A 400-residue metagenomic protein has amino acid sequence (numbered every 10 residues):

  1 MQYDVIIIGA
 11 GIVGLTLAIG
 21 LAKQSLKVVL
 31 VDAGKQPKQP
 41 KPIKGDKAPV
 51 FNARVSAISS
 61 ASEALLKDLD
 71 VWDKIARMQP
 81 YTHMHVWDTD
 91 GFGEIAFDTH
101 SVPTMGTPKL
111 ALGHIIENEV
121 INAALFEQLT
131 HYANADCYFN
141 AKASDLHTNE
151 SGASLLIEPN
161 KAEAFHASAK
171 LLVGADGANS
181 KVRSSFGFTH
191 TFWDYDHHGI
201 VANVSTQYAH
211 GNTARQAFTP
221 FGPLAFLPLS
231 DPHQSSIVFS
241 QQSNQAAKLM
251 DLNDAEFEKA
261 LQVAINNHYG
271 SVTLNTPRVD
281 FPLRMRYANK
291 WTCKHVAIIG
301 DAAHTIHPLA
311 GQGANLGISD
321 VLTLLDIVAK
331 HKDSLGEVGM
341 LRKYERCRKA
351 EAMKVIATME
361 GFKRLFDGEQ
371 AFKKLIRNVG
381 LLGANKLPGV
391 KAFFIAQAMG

Functional and structural regions predicted by a protein language model:
Y3-L30: N-terminal Rossmann-like FAD-binding beta1-loop-alpha1 element of flavoenzymes
V13, Q36, N179: Conserved Rossmann-like nucleotide-cofactor binding loop
A22-R54: Glycine-rich FAD pyrophosphate-binding loop
A48-T89: N-terminal FAD cofactor-binding segment of flavoenzymes
L66, N160-H166, L171-R278, A288: Conserved FAD-binding catalytic core of PHBH/FMO-like flavoproteins
D68, R77-S185, W193-H198: Conserved N-terminal helical subregion
Q245-V338: FAD/FMN-dependent oxidoreductases across multiple families
D326-G400: C-terminal helical "tail/cap" subdomain of flavin- and related membrane-associated enzymes
